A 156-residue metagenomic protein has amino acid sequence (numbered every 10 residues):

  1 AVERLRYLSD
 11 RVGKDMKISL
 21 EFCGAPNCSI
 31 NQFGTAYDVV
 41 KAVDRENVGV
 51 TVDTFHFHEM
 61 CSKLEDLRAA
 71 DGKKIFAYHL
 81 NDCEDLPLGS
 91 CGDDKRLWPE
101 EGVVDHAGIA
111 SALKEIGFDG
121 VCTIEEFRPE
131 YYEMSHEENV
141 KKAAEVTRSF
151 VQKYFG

Functional and structural regions predicted by a protein language model:
A1-G49, E59, E138: Active-site acidic/histidine proton-transfer and metal-coordination neighborhood in alpha/beta enzyme cores
Y7-I18, V43-R45, I109-D119, F150-G156: A structural motif corresponding to the C-terminal end of an alpha-helix and its immediate exit/capping segment
I18-L20, V48-V52, F76-Y78, G120-E125: Hydrophobic faces of well-ordered beta-strands that scaffold small-molecule active sites in alpha/beta enzyme cores
E21-F22, T51, D93-R96: A short, structure-level motif marking secondary-structure boundaries and short turns
S29-Y37, H56-D119, E130-K141: Gly/Pro-rich active-site loop or hairpin
A42-E46, K74-A77, E101-H106, T123-I124 (+1 more regions): Glycine-rich loops and low-complexity Gly/Arg-rich segments that provide flexible linkers or classic glycine-based
S135-G156: C-terminal helical cap(s) of enzyme catalytic domains, especially alpha/beta-barrels
